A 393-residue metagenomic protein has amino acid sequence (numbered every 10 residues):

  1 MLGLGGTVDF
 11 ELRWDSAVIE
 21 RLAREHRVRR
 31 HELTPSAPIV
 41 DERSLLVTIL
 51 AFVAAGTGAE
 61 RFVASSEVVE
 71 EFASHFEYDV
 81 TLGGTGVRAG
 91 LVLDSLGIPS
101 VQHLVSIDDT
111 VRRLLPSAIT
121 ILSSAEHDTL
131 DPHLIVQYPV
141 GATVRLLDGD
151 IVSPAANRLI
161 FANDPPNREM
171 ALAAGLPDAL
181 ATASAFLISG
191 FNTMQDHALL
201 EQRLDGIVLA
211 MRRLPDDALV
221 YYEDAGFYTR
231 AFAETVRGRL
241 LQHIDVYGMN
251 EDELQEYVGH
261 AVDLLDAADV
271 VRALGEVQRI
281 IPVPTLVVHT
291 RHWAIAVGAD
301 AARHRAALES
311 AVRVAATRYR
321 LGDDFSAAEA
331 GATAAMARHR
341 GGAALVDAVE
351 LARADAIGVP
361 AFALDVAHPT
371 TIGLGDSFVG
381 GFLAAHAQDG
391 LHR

Functional and structural regions predicted by a protein language model:
M1-P369, L383, A387-H392: Ribokinase/PfkB-type carbohydrate-kinase core domain
I372: Catalytic tyrosine of NAD(P)H-dependent dehydrogenase/reductases that use a Tyr as the general acid/base
G375: Conserved single-residue anchors adjacent to enzymatic active/cofactor-binding motifs
